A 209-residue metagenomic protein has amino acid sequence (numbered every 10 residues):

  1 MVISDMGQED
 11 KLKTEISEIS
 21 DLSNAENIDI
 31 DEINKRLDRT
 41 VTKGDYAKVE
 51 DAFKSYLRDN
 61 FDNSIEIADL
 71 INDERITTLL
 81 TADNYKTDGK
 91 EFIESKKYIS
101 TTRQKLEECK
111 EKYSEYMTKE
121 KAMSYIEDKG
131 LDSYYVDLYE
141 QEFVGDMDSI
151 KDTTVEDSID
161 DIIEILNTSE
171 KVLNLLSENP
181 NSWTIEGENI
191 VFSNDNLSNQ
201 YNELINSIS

Functional and structural regions predicted by a protein language model:
M1-I93: Leu/Val/Ala/Ile-rich N-terminal alpha-helices, chiefly Sec-type signal peptides and the beginnings
E15-E18, R36, V49-A52, Y56 (+10 more regions): Charge-rich, solvent-exposed alpha-helical interaction surfaces
L70-I185: Extended amphipathic alpha-helical interaction segments
K171-S209: Extracytoplasmic/luminal low-complexity segments enriched in Pro/Gly and acidic/polar residues that act as flexible
